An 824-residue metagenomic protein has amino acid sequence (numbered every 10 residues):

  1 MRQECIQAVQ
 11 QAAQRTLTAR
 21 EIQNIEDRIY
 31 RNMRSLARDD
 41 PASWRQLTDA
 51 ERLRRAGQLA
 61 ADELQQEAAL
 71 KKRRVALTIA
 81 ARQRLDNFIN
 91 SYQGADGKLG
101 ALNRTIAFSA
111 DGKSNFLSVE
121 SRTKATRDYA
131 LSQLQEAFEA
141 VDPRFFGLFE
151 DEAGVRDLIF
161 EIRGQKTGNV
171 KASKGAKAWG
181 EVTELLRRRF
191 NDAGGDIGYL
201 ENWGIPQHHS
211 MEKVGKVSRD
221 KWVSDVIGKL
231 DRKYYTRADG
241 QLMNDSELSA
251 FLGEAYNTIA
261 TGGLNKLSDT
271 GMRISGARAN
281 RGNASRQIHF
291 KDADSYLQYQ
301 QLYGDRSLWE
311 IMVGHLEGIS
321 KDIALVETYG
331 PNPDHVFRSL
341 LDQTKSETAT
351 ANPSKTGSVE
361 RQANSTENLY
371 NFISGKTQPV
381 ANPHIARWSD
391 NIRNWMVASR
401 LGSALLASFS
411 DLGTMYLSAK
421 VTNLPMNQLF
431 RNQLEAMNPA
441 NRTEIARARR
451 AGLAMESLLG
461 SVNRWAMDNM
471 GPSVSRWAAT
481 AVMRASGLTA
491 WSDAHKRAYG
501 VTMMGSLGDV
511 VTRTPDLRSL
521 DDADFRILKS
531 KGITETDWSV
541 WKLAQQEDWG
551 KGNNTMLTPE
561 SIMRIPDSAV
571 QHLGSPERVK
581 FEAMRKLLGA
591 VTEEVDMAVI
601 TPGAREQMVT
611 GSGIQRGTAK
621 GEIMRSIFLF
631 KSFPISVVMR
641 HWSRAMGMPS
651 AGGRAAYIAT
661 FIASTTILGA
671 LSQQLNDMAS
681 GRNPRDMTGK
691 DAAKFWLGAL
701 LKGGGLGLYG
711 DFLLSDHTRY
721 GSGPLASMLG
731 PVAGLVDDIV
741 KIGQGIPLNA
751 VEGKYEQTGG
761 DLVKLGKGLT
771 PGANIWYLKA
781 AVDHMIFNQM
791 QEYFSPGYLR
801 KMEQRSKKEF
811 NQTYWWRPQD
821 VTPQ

Functional and structural regions predicted by a protein language model:
R2-L185, I205: Low-complexity, small/polar and acidic-rich linker and loop segments
P143-L242, L417, P439, R447-E456 (+2 more regions): Structured, mid-chain assembly/scaffold modules that mediate subunit interfaces within large macromolecular complexes
W179-G180, S210, V214-I319: Long, charge-dense tracts
A193-H208, N423-A436, R644-A651, P747-T758: Short linear, low-complexity motifs centered on an aromatic residue
A284-L406, S410-L697: Hydrophobic, often aromatic-rich secondary-structure segments at membrane interfaces
H641-D761: Short low-complexity linker/loop segments enriched in small residues
L748-Q824: Hydrophobic alpha-helical segments
